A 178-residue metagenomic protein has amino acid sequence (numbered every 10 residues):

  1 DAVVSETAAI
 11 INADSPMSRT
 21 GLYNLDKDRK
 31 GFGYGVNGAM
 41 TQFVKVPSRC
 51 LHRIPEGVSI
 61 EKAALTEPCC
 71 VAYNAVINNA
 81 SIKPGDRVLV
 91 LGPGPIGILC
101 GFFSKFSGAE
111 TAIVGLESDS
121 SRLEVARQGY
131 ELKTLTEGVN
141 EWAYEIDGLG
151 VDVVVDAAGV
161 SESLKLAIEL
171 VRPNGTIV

Functional and structural regions predicted by a protein language model:
D1-L51: Glycine-rich phosphate/adenylate-binding loop and adjacent beta-alpha elements of nucleotide- or dinucleotide-binding
A2, R87, G175-T176: Short glycine-centered segments of the SAM/dcSAM-binding site in methyltransferase folds
S5, V90, D156: Redox-cofactor binding/interface segments in oxidoreductases and associated redox assembly factors
A13, I98, L164-K165: Glycine/Thr-rich phosphate-binding loops of Rossmann-like dinucleotide-binding domains
C50-E61, L149: Glycine/charged-rich beta-loop-alpha catalytic/anionic-binding loops adjacent to active sites
V58-V139: Mid-domain Rossmann-like dinucleotide-binding core that forms the NAD(H)/NADP(H) cofactor-binding site
A80-I82, Q128-V178: Glycine-rich cofactor phosphate-binding loops and adjacent beta1-alpha1 units of small-molecule cofactor enzyme domains
